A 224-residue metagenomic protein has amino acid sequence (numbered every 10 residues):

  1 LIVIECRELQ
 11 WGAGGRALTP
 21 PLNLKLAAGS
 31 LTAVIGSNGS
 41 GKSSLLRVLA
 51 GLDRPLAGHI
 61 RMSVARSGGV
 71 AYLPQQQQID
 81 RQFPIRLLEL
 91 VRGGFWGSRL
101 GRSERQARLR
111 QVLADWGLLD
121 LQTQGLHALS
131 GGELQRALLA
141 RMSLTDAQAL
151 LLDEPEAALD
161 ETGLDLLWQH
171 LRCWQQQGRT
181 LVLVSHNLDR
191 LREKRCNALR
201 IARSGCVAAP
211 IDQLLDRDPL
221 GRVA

Functional and structural regions predicted by a protein language model:
A50: Helix-to-loop junction immediately C-terminal to a conserved catalytic motif
E104-L121: Conserved ABC ATPase "signature" region
G125-L129, E133: Conserved ABC ATPase signature
L150-E154: Catalytic Walker B motif of ABC-type/P-loop ATPase nucleotide-binding domains
E161-G163: Helix N-cap at the start of a conserved alpha-helix in ABC-type nucleotide-binding domains
S185-H186: H-loop/switch region of ABC-family ATPase nucleotide-binding domains
K194-D212: H-loop (His-switch) and adjacent beta-strand-loop-beta switch element of ABC-type ATPase nucleotide-binding domains
